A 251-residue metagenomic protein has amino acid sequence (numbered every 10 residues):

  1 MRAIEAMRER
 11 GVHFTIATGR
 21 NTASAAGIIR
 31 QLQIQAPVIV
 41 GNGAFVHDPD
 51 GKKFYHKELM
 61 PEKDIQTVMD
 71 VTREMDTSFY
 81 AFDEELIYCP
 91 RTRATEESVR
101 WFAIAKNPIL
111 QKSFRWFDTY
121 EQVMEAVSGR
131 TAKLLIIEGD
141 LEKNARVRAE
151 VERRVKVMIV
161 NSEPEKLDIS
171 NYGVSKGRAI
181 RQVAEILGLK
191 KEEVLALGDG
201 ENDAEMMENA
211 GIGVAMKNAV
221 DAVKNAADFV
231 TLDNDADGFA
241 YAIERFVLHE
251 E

Functional and structural regions predicted by a protein language model:
M1-A103: Active-site phosphate-binding/coordination module
M7, T18, N42, L134 (+3 more regions): Residue-level signal for inorganic ion chemistry
G11-T15, Q35-A36, K133, E192-E193 (+1 more regions): Short active-site oxyanion
H13, S78, M158, I212-G213 (+1 more regions): Residue-level detector of anion-binding/catalytic polar loops
L32-I34, G41-N42, D50, R154-V155 (+2 more regions): Short, structured coil segments at secondary-structure junctions
Q35-G41, W101, I159-N161, G213-N218 (+1 more regions): Short hydrophobic/aromatic-enriched beta-strand-loop microsegments
V71, M75-S78, F82-L197: Conserved acidic, metal-coordinating active-site core of Asp-based, Mg2+-dependent phosphoryl-transfer enzymes
L167-E251: Mg2+-dependent phosphoryl-transfer enzymes with acidic/Ser/Thr/Gly-rich catalytic loops
